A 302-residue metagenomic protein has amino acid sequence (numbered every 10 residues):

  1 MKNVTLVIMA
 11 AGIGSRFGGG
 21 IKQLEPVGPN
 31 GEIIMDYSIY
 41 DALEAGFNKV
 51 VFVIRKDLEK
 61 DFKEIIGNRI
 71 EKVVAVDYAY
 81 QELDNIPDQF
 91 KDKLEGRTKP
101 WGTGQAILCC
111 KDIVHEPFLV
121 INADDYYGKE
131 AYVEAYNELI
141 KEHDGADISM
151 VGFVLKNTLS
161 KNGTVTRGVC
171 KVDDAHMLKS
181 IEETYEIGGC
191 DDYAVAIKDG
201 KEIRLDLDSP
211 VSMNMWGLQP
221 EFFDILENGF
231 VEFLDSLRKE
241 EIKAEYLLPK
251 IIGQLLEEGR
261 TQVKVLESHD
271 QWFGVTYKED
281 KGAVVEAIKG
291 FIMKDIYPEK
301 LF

Functional and structural regions predicted by a protein language model:
K2-G67, V76, Q81: N-terminal glycine-rich phosphate-binding loop and ensuing alpha1 helix
G14, Y126-G128: A short, conserved beta-strand element in the Rossmann-like catalytic core that flanks the donor/metal-binding loop
I70-E116: Short phosphate-binding loop-to-helix
E116-Y126: Short beta-strand-to-loop acidic/aromatic patch adjacent to the donor-nucleotide binding site
K129-M215: Conserved core of the sugar-phosphate nucleotidyltransferase
M215-E227: Conserved nucleotide-sugar donor-binding and metal-coordinating catalytic region shared by glycosyltransferases
E227-T261: A C-terminal functional module that forms or caps the active site or interfaces directly with catalytic machinery
